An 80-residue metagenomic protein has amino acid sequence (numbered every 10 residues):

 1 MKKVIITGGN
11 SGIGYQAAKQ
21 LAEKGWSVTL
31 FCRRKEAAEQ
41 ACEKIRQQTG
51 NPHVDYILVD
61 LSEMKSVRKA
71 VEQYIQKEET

Functional and structural regions predicted by a protein language model:
K3-I6: Conserved hydrophobic beta-strands of the Rossmann-like cofactor-binding core in SDR/related NAD(P)H-dependent
G8-G12: Conserved glycine-rich cofactor-binding loop
L21: Aromatic pocket-lining residues of Rossmann-like dinucleotide-binding sites
K24-Q40: Conserved glycine-rich Rossmann-like NAD(P)H-binding loop of the short-chain dehydrogenase/reductase
K35, I57-E72: The beta1-alpha1 cofactor-binding region of Rossmann-like NAD(H)/NADP(H)-dependent oxidoreductases
T49-H53, Q73-T80: A glycine-rich helix->loop->beta "capping" turn within Rossmann-like NAD(P)(H)-dependent oxidoreductase domains
